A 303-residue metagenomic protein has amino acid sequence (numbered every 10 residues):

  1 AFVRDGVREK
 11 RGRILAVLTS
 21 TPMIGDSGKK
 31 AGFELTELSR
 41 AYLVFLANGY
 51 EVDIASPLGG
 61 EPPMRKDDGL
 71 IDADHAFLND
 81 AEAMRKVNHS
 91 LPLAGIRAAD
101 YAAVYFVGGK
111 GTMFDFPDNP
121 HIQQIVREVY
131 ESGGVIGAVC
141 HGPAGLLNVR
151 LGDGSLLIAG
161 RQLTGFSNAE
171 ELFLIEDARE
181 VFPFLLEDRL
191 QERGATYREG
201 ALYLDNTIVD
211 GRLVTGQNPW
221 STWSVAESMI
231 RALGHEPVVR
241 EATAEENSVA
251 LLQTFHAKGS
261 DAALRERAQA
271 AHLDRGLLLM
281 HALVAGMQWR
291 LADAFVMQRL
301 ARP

Functional and structural regions predicted by a protein language model:
A1-E131, G145-P303: Extended, subdomain-level signal for the structured scaffold at the beginning of enzyme domains
I136-P143, A226: Short, thiol/selenol-centered motifs that function as redox-active sites or metal-ligating centers
